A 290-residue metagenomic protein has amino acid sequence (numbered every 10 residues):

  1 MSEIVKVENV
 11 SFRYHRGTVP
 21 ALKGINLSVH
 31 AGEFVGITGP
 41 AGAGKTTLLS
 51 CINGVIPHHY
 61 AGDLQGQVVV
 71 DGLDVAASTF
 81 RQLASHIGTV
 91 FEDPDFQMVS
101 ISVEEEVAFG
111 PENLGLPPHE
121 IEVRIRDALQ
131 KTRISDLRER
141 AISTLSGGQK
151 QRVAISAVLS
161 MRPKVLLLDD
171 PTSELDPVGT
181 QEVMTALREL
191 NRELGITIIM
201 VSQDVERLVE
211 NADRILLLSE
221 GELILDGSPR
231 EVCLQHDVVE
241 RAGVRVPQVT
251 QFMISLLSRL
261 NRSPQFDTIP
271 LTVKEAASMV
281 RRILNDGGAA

Functional and structural regions predicted by a protein language model:
T38-P40: The feature captures the beta-strand-to-loop junction immediately N-terminal to the Walker
A61-L73: Conserved ABC transporter NBD signature motif
H119-L137: Conserved ABC ATPase "signature" region
A141-L145, Q149: Conserved ABC ATPase signature
R162: Conserved catalytic motifs of ABC-family nucleotide-binding domains
L166-D169: Catalytic Walker B motif of ABC-type/P-loop ATPase nucleotide-binding domains
E220-G221: Conserved ABC ATPase "signature" C-loop
